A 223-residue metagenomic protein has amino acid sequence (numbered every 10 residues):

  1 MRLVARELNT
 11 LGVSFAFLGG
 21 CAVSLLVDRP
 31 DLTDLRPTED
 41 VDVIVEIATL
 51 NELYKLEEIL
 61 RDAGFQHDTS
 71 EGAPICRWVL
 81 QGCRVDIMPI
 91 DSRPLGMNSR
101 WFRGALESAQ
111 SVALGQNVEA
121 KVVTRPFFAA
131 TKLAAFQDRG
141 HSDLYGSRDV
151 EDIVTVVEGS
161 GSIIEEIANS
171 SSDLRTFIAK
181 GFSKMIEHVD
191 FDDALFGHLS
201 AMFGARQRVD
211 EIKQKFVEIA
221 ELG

Functional and structural regions predicted by a protein language model:
M1-G223: Compositionally biased terminal segments of proteins
